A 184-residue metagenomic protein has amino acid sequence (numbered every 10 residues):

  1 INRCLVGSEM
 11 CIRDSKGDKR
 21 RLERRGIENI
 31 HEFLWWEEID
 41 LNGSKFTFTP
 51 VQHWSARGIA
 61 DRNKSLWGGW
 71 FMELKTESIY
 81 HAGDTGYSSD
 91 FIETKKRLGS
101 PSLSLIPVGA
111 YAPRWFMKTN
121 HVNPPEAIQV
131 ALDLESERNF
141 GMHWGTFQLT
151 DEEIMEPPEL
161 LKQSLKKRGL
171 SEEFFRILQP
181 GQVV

Functional and structural regions predicted by a protein language model:
I1-G7, C11: Single conserved hydrophobic/aromatic residue that forms the stacking wall/gate of nucleotide- or nucleobase-binding
C4, N63, N120-N123: Short, conserved glycine- and acidic-residue-centered signature motifs in active-site or ligand-binding loops
V6, R25-E28, S44, S65 (+2 more regions): Structured loop/turn residues at beta-strand edges in well-structured enzyme cores
G7, L41, T146-L149: Generic structural "secondary-structure junction" signal
R13, G17-E23, S78, G86-Q179: Cap/insert and terminal regions of metallo-dependent hydrolase folds
L22-L34: Helix-loop-beta element that forms the nucleotide-linked donor phosphate-binding surface in glycosyltransferases
I30, F46, F174-F175: Generic structural signal for residues in well-ordered beta-strands
F33-G99, Q163, P180-V184: Core dinuclear metal-dependent hydrolase active-site scaffold
